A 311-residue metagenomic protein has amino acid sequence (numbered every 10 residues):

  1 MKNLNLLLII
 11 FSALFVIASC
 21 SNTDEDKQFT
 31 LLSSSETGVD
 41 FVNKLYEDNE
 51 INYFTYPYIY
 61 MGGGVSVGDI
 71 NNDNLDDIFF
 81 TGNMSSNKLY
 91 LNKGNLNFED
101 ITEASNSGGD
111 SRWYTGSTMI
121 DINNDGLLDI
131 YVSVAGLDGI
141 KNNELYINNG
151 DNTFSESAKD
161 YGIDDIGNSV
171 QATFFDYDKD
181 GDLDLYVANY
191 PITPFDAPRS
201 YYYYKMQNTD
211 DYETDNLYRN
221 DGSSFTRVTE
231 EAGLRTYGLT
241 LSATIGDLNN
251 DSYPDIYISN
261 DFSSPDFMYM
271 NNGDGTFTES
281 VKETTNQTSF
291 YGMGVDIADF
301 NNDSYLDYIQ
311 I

Functional and structural regions predicted by a protein language model:
M1-L8: Bacterial N-terminal signal peptides that target proteins for export
L8-V16: Bacterial N-terminal signal peptides
C20-I311: Acidic, glycine/proline-rich Ca2+-coordinating loop motifs
